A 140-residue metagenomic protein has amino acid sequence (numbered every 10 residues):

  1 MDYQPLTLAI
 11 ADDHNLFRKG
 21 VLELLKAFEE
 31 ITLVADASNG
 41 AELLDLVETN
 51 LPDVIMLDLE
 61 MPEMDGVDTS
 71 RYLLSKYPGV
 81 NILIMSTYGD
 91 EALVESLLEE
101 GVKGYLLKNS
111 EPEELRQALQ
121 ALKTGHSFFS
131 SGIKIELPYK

Functional and structural regions predicted by a protein language model:
D12, D58, S86: Active-site residues of response regulator receiver
F17, P62: The feature encodes the CheY-like receiver
E30-S38, L46: Short hydrophobic/Thr-rich beta-strand motif most characteristic of the beta2 strand and flanking loop of CheY-like
N39-E42, E63-T69: Acidic catalytic/metal-coordinating carboxylates
D45, V67-G79: Short amphipathic alpha-helix used as the core "switch/output" element in two-component signaling
N50-M56: Active-site beta3 strand of CheY-like receiver
L57-D58, T69: Active-site T/S-Asp motif of two-component receiver
A92-E99, K103-K140: Short, flexible helix-to-coil linker/hinge segments that flank and couple to helix-turn-helix
